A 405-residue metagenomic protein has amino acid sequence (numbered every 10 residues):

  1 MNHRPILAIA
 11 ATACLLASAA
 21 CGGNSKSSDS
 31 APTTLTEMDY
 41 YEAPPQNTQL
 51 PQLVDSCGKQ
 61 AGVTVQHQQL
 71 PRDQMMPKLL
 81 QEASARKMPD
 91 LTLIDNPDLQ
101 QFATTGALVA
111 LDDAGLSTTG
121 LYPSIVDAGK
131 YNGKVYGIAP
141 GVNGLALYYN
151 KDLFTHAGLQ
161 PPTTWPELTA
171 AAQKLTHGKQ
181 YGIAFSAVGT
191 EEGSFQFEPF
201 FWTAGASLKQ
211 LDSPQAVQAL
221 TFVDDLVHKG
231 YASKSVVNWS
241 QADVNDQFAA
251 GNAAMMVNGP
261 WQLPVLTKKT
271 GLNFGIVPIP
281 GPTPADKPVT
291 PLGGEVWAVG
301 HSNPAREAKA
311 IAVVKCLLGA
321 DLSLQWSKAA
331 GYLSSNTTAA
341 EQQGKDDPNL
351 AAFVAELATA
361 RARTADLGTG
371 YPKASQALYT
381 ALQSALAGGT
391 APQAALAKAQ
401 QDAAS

Functional and structural regions predicted by a protein language model:
N2-Q101, T283-A285, R306-K309, A394 (+1 more regions): Conserved N-terminal structural module of periplasmic/extracytoplasmic solute-binding proteins
D55, H228-Y231, T267-A330: Extracytoplasmic/periplasmic substrate-recognition and gating elements
S56-P123, K130, H156-T163, A254-M255 (+2 more regions): Extracytoplasmic "Venus flytrap"/periplasmic binding protein-like
T64, T155, A358-S405: Conserved C-terminal helix/tail region of periplasmic/extracytoplasmic solute-binding proteins
N96-G144, T169, H177-K179, G193-Q196 (+3 more regions): Hinge/lid segment of periplasmic solute-binding proteins
F102-A107, I125-P161, S186-L208, L292-G300 (+1 more regions): Periplasmic solute-binding protein
A128, S327-A377: Long, aromatic- and glycine/proline-rich binding clefts that accommodate carbohydrate-like moieties
A172-K174, K209-V237: Glycine-centered hinge/linker elements that transmit conformational signals in sensory and ligand-binding systems
